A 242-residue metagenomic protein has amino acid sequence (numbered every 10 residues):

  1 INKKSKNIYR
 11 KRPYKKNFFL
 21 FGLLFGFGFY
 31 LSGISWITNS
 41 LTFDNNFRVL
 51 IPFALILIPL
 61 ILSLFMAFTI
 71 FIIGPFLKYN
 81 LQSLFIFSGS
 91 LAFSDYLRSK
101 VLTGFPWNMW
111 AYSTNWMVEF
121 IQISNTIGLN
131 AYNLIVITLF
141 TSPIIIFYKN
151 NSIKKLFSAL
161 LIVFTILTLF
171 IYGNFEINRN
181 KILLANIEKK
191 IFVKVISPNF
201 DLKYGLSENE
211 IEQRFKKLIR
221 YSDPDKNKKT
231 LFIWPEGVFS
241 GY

Functional and structural regions predicted by a protein language model:
I1-I182: Membrane-embedded alpha-helical bundles of multi-pass enzymes that act on lipidic or dolichyl-linked glycan substrates
G173-Y242: Soluble catalytic regions of membrane-associated enzymes that act on cell-envelope and secretory-pathway components
